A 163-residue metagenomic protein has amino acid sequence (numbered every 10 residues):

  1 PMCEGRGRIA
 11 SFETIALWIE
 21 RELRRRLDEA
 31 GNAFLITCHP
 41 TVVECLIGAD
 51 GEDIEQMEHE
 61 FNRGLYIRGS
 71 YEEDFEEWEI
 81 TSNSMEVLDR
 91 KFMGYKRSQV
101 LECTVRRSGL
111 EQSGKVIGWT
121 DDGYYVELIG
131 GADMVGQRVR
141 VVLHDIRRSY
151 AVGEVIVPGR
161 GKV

Functional and structural regions predicted by a protein language model:
P1-R90: Conserved glycine-centered short motifs in functionally critical loops
R8-S11, S108-S113, I146-Y150, R160: Short, conserved beta-turn/loop elements at beta-strand boundaries and strand-helix junctions
R24-R25, G114, G118: ATPase nucleotide-binding modules
T37-H39, R68-S70, R106-S108, W119-D121 (+1 more regions): Generic beta-strand/beta-sheet core signal
T81-R97, E127-G130, R160-V163: Short boundary/loop segments of OB/S1/cold-shock single-stranded nucleic-acid-binding domains
Y95-L110, R138-L143: Structural detector for short beta-strands of small beta-barrel domains
V116-G123, R148-V163: OB-fold/S1-family single-stranded nucleic acid-binding modules
D121-V135: Beta-strand/loop nucleic-acid-binding surfaces
